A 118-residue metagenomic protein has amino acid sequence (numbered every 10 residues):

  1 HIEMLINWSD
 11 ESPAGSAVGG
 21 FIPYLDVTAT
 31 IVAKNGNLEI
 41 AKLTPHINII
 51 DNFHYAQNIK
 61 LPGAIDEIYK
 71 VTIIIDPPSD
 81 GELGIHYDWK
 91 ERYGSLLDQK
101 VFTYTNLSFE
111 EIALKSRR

Functional and structural regions predicted by a protein language model:
I2-G20: Short amphipathic, basic-aromatic surface patches that mediate peripheral association with negatively charged
G20-N37: Extended low-complexity, serine/threonine- and proline-enriched intrinsically disordered segments
I40-I49: Solvent-exposed serine/threonine-rich low-complexity stretches and specific carbohydrate-binding patches
I50-N58: Aromatic sugar-binding surface patches on proteins that engage polysaccharides or sugar-phosphate polymers
K60-D66: Short, surface-exposed loop/turn segments at beta-strand-coil junctions that are enriched for proline with nearby
D66-P77: Short, aromatic- and glycine-rich surface loops/edge beta-strands on solvent-exposed regions
I75-W89: Short acidic/polar inter-strand loop motif in beta-rich domains
F102-R118: Compositionally biased low-complexity segments at domain edges in trafficked proteins and select soluble regulators
